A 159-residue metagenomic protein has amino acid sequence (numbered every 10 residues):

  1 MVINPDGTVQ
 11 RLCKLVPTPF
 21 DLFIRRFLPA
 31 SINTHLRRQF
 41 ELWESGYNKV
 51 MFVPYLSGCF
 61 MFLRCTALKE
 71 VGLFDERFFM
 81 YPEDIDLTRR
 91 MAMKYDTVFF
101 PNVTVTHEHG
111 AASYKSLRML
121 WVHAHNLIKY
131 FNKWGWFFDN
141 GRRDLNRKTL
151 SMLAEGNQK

Functional and structural regions predicted by a protein language model:
M1-L15: Conserved donor NDP-sugar-binding/catalytic core segment of glycosyltransferases
L12, L22, R26, E70-V71 (+3 more regions): Residues that scaffold the ATP/ADP-binding catalytic core of kinase and kinase-like folds
C13-P19, K115-R118: Short, hinge-like loop/turn segments at secondary-structure boundaries
P17-V53: Short, flexible, basic/aromatic active-site loop/helix in glycosyltransferases
R38-F62, N146-K159: Short linear elements at protein peripheries
M51-F52, C59-M61, C65-F79, I85-T106: Catalytic donor-sugar/metal-binding loop of nucleotide-sugar-dependent glycosyltransferases
D86-R89, M93-K159: Active-site-adjacent helix/loop segment of glycosyltransferases that harbors family-specific signature motifs
